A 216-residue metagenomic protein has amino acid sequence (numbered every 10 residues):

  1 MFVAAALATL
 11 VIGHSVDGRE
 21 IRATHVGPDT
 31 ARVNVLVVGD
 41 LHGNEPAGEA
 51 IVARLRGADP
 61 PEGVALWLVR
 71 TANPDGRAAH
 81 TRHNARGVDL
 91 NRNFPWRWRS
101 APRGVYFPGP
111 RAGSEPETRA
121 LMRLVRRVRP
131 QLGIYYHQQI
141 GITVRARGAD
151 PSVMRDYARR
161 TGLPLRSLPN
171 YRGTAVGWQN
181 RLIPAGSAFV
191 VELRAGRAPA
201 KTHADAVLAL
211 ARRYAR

Functional and structural regions predicted by a protein language model:
F2, H14-S15, N180-I183: Short, conserved catalytic or adaptor-binding loops enriched in Gly and charged residues
F2-L10: Hydrophobic alpha-helical targeting segments used for export or membrane insertion
T9-E20: N-terminal cap/lid segment of alpha/beta-hydrolase-fold proteins
S15-V16, R32-V38, E45-R56, P60-L168 (+2 more regions): Active-site/substrate-binding loop(s) of hydrolase catalytic cores
R22-A31: Short beta-strand-to-loop junctions in surface cap/lid or active-site-entrance loops
T143-R145, L168-R216: Active-site-adjacent mobile loop/cap segments within catalytic or ligand-binding domains
